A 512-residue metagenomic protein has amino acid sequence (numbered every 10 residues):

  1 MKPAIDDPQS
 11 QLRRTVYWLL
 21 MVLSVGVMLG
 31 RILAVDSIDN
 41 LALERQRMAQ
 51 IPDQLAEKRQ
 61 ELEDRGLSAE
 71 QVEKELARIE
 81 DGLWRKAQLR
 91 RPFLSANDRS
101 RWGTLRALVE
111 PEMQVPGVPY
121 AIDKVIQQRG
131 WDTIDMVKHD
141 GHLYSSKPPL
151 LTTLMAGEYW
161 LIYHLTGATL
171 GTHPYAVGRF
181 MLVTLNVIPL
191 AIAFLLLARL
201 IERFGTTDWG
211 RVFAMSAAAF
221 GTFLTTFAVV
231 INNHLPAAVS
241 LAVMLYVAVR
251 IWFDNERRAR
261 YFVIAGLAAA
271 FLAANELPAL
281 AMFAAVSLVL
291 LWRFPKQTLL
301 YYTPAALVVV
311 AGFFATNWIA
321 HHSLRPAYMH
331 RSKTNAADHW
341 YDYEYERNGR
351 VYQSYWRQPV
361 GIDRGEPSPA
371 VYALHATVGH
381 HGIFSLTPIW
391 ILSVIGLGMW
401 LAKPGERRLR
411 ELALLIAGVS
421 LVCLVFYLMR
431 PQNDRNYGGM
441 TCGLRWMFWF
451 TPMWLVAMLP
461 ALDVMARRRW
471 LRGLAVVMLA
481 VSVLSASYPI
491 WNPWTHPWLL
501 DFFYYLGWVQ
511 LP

Functional and structural regions predicted by a protein language model:
M1-G82, F93, L182, E202 (+2 more regions): Start-transfer (signal-anchor) and selected internal transmembrane alpha helices of multi-pass inner/ER membrane
K2-A4, L196, S287-L291, H375 (+3 more regions): Hydrophobic, aromatic-rich transmembrane alpha-helices and their immediate juxtamembrane boundary segments
A4, R250-D254, A281-A315, V394-R408 (+1 more regions): Perimembrane helix-loop-helix junctions
L105, A214-A219, V247, R260-E276 (+2 more regions): Membrane-interface alpha helices of multi-pass inner-membrane proteins
L165-H173, I192-F220, A238-V239, N255-I264: Transmembrane-helix signature of polytopic, membrane-embedded enzymes that assemble or transfer cell-envelope glycans
F180-G205, V243-V247: Transmembrane-helix motifs of polytopic, lipid-linked glycan transferases
P236-N255, Y261-A269, F283-S287, M453 (+1 more regions): Specific aromatic-rich, kink-prone transmembrane helix
L299-G396, A417-Y427, L484-H496: Membrane-lumen/periplasm interface segments of specific transmembrane helices in polyprenyl phosphate-linked
